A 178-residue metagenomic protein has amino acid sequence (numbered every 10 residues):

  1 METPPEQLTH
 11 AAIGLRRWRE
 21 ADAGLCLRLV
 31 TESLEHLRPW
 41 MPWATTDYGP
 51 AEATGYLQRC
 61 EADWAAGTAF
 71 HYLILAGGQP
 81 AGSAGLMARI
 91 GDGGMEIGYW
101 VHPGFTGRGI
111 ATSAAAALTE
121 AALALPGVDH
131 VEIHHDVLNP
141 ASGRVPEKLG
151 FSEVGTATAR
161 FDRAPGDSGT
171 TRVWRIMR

Functional and structural regions predicted by a protein language model:
M1-L25, L29-H36, H71-R178: Acyl-donor (CoA/ACP) binding surface of acyl/acetyltransferases
E20, T31, D47-T54, T68: Generic alpha-helical scaffold signal
R38-Q58: Conserved GNAT-fold acetyl-CoA-binding loop/helix
W40-W43, W64, W100, W174: Tryptophan-centered motif/residue detector
D47, Q58-Y72: A short helix-loop-beta-strand connector motif used in the catalytic cores of GNAT acetyltransferases and, in some
G55, R59, A117-E120: Generic recognition of well-ordered alpha-helical segments within structured catalytic/regulatory domains
